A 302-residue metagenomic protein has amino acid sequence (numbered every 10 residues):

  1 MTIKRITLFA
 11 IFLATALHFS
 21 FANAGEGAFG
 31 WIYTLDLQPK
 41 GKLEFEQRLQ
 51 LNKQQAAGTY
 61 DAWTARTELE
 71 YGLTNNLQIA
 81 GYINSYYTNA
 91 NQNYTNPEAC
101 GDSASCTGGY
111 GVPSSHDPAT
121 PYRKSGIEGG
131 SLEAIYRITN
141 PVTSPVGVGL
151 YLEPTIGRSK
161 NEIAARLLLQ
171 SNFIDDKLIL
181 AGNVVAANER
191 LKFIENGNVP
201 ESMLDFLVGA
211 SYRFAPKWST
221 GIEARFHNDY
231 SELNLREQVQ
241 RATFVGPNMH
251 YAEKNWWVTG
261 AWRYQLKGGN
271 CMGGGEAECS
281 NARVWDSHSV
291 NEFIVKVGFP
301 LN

Functional and structural regions predicted by a protein language model:
M1-F9: Bacterial N-terminal signal peptides that target proteins for export
F9-H18: Bacterial N-terminal signal peptides
N23-L207, S211-N302: Transmembrane beta-barrel domains of Gram-negative outer membranes and organellar outer membranes
